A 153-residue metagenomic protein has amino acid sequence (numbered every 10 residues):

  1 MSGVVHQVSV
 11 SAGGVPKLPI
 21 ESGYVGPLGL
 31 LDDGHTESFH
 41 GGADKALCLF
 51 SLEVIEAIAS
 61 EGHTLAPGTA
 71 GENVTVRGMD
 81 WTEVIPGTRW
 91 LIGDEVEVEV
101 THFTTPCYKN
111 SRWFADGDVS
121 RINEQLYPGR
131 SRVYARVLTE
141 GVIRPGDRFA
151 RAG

Functional and structural regions predicted by a protein language model:
M1-G153: Metal-cofactor-dependent catalytic cores
